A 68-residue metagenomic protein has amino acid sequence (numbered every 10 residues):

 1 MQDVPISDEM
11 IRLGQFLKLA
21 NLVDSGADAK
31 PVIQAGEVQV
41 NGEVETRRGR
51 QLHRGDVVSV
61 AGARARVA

Functional and structural regions predicted by a protein language model:
M1-E9: N-terminal beta-hairpin/loop module of FHA
Q2-D3, V57-A68: A positively charged, amphipathic N-terminal helix/segment that binds anionic biomolecules
I11-R54: A basic, amphipathic helix-loop patch mediating RNA/tRNA/ribosome contacts
